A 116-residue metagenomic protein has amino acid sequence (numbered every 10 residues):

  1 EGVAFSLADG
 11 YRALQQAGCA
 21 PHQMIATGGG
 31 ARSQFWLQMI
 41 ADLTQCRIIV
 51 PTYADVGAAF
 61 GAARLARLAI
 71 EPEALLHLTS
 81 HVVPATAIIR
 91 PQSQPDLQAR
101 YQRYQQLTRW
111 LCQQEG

Functional and structural regions predicted by a protein language model:
E1-G116: Glycine/Thr-rich phosphate-binding loops that ligate phosphate moieties of nucleotide and other phosphorylated ligands
